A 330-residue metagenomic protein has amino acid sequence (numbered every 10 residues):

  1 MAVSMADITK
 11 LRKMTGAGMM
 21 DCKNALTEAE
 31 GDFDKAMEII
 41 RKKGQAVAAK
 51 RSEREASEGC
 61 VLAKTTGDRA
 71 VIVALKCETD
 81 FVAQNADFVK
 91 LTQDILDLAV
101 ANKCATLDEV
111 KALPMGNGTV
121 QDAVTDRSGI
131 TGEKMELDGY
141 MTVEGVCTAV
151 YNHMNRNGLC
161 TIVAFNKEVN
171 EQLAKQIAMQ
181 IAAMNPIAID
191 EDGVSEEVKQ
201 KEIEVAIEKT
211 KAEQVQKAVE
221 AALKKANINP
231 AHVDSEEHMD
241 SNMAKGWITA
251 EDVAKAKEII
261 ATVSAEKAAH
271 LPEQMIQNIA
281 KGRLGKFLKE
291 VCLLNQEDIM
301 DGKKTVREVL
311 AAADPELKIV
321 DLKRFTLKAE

Functional and structural regions predicted by a protein language model:
A2-E330: N-terminal assembly/interaction segments in proteins that build large macromolecular machines
